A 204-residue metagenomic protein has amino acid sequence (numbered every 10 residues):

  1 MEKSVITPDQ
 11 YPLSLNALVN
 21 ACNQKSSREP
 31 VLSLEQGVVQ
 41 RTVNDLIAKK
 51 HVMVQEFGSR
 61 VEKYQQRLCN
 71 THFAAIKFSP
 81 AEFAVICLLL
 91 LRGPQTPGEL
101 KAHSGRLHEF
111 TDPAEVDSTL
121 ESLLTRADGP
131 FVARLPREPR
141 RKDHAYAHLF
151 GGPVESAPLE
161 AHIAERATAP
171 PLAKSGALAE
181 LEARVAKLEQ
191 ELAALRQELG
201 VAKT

Functional and structural regions predicted by a protein language model:
M1-Y11, K77-P94, L120, T125: Positively charged, polyanion-binding regions of nucleic-acid-associated proteins
T7-L32, P94-F110: Short acidic, hydrophobic short linear motifs in intrinsically disordered regions
P30-Q66: Acidic (E/D-rich), amphipathic helical modules within compact regulatory domains
V43-G58, L120-E138: A short, conserved structural fragment
R60-E99, H144-A173: Short, amphipathic alpha-helical interaction segments positioned at domain boundaries
V85, T96-P136: A contiguous pocket-lining binding segment that forms or flanks enzyme active sites
H103-L107, R134-F150, A193, Q197-T204: Helical coiled-coil/dimerization "stalks" and their immediately adjacent regulatory linkers at helix->disorder
P170-K203: Amphipathic alpha-helical oligomerization/assembly segments
